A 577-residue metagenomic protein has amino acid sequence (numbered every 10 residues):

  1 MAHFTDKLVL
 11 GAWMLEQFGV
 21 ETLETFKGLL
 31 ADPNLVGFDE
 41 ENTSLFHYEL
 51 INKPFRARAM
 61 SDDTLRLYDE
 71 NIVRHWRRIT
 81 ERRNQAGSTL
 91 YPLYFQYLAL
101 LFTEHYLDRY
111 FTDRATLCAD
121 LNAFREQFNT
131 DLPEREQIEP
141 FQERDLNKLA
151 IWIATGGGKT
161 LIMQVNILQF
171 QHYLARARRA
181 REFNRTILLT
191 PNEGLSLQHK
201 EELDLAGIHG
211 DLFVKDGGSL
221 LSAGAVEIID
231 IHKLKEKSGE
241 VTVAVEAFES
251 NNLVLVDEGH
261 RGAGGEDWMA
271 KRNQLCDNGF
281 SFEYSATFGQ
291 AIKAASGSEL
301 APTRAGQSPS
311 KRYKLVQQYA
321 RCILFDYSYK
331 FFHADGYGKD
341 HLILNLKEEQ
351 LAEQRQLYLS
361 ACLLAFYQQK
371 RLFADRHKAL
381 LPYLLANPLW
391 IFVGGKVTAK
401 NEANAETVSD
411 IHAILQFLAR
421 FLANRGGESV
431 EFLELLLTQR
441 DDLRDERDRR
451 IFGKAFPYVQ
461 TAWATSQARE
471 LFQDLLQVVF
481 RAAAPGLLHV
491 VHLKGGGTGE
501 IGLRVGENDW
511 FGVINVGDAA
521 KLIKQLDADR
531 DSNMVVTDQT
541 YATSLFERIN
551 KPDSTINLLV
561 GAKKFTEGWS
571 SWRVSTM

Functional and structural regions predicted by a protein language model:
M1-S88: Extended, charged/polar low-complexity intrinsically disordered regions
P54-W152: Conserved pre-motif I regulatory segment
T89, C118, F141-Q142, A180 (+3 more regions): Conserved C-terminal RecA-like helicase domain
F102-L107, T160-R179: Walker A/P-loop NTP-binding motif
A123-E126, I162-H172, I228, H232-L381 (+2 more regions): Signature of the SF2 helicase/ATPase Hel1-core->accessory helical subdomain module
G156: Walker A (P-loop) phosphate-binding loop of P-loop NTPases
L161-I162, A177-L205: Conserved Walker A/P-loop ATP-binding site and its immediately adjacent core in helicase/helicase-like ATPase domains
D204-G239: Inter-Walker segment of RecA-like/P-loop motor cores
